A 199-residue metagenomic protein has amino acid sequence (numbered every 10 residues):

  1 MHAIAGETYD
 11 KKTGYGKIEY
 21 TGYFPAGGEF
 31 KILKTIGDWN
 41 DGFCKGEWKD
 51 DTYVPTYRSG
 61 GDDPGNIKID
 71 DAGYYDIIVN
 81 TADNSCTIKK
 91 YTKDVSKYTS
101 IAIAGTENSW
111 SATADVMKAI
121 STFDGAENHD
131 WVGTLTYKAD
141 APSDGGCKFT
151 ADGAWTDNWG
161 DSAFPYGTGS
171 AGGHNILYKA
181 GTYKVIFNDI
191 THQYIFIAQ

Functional and structural regions predicted by a protein language model:
M1-Q199: Insoluble glucan recognition modules
